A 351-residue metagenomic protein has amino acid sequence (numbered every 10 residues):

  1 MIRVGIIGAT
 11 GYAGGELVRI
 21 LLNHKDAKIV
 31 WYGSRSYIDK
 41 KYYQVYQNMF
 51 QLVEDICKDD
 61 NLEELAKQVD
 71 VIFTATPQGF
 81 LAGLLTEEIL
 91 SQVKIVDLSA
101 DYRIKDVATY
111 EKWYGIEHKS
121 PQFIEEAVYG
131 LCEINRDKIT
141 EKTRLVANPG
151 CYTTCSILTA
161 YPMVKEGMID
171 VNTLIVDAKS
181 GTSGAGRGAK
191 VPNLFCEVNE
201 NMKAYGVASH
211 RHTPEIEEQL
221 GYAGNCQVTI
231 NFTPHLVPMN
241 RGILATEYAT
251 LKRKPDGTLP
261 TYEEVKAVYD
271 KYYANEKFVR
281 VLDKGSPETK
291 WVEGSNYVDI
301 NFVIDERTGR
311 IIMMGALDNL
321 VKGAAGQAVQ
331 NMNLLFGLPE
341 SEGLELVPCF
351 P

Functional and structural regions predicted by a protein language model:
M1-E200, Y205-V207, V303-E306, V347-P351: N-terminal Rossmann-like NAD(P) cofactor-binding subdomain of oxidoreductases, focused on the glycine-rich
Y12, E126, T154-L158, V207-E215 (+5 more regions): Conserved active-site and cofactor/substrate-binding residues in soluble primary-metabolism enzymes
V18, I157-V164, T213-E217, K266 (+3 more regions): Predominant activation on well-ordered alpha-helical scaffold segments within soluble catalytic domains
N23, Y222, L334-L338: Short, well-ordered loop/turn and helix-capping segments at boundaries between secondary-structure elements and domains
D26-Q68, N172-A178, T182-M313: C-terminal substrate-binding/catalytic lobe of Rossmann-fold NAD(P)-dependent oxidoreductases
T153, K254-P255, D318: Short strand->helix junction
I304-P351: NAD(P)-dependent Rossmann-like dehydrogenase/reductase catalytic/cofactor-binding core
